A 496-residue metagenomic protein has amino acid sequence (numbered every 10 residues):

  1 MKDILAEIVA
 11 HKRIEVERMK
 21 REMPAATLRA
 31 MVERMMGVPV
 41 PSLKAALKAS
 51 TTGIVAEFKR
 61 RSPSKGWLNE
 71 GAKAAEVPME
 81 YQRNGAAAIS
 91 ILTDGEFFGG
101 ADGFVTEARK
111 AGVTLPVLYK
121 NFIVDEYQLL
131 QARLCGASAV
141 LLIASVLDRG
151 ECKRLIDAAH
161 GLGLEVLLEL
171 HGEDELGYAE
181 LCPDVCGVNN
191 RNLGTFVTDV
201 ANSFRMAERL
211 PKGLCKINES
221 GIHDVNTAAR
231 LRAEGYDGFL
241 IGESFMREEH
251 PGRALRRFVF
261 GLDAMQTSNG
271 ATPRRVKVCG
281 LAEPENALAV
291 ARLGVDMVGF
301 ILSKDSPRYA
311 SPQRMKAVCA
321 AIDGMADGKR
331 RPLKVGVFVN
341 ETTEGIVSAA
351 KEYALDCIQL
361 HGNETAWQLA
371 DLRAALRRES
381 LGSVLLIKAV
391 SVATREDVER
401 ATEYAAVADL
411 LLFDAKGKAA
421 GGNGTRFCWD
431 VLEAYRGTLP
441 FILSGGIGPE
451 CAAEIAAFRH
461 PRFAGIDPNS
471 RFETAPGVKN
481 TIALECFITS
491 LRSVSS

Functional and structural regions predicted by a protein language model:
M1-V117, V124-Y127, R149, A158-V185 (+3 more regions): Conserved N-terminal beta1-alpha1 strand-loop-helix module at the mouth
Q128-V146, C152, A158: A short alpha/beta connector and helix-capping loop motif
N190: Basic, amphipathic alpha-helix used for nucleic-acid engagement in HTH/winged-helix/SANT-Myb modules and analogous
